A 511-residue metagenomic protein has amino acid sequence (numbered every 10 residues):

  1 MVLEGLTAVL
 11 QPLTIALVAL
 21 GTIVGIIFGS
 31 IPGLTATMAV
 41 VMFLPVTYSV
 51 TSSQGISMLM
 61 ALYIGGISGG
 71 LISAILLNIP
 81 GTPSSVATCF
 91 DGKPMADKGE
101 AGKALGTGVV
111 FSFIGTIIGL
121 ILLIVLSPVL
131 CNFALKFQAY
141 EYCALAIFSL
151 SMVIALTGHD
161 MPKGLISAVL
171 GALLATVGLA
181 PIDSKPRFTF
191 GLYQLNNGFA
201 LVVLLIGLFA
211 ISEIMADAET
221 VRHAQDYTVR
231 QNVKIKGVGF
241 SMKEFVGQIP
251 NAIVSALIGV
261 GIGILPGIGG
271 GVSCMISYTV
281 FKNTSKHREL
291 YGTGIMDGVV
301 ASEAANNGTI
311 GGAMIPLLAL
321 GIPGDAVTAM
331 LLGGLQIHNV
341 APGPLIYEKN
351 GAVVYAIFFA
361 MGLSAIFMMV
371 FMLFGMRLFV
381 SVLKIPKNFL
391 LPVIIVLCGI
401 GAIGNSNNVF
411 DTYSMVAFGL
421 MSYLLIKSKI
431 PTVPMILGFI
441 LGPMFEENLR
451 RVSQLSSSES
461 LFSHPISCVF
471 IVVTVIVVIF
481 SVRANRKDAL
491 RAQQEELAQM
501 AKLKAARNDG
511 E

Functional and structural regions predicted by a protein language model:
M1-G55, P128, L135, P186-I295 (+4 more regions): Helix-loop-helix hairpins and the membrane-proximal interhelical loops of multi-pass alpha-helical transport proteins
M1-S57, K98-S112, T116-P128, L135-Q138 (+8 more regions): N-terminal alpha-helical transmembrane segments of multi-pass membrane transport and channel/translocase proteins
T22-A36, G66-N78, V153-G158, A256-I268 (+3 more regions): Transmembrane alpha-helix interface/packing and boundary motifs in multi-pass membrane proteins, characterized by
I27-T37, I75-V86, I118-L122, I262-V272 (+4 more regions): Short helix-coil transition sites and intra-membrane helix breaks within transmembrane domains of multi-pass
A36-V46, L59, A74-P94, V125 (+6 more regions): Re-entrant/interfacial helical elements at transmembrane boundaries that shape and gate the permeation pathway
S53-S57, P94-F111, K286-G298, V327-A329 (+1 more regions): Membrane-interface alpha-helices at helix entry/exit sites of multi-pass transporters
I64-G69, V110-L122, L174, V300-M314 (+2 more regions): Membrane-embedded alpha-helical segments of transport systems, primarily multispan ion/solute transporters
G106-R222, I337-N485: Membrane-embedded alpha-helical modules
